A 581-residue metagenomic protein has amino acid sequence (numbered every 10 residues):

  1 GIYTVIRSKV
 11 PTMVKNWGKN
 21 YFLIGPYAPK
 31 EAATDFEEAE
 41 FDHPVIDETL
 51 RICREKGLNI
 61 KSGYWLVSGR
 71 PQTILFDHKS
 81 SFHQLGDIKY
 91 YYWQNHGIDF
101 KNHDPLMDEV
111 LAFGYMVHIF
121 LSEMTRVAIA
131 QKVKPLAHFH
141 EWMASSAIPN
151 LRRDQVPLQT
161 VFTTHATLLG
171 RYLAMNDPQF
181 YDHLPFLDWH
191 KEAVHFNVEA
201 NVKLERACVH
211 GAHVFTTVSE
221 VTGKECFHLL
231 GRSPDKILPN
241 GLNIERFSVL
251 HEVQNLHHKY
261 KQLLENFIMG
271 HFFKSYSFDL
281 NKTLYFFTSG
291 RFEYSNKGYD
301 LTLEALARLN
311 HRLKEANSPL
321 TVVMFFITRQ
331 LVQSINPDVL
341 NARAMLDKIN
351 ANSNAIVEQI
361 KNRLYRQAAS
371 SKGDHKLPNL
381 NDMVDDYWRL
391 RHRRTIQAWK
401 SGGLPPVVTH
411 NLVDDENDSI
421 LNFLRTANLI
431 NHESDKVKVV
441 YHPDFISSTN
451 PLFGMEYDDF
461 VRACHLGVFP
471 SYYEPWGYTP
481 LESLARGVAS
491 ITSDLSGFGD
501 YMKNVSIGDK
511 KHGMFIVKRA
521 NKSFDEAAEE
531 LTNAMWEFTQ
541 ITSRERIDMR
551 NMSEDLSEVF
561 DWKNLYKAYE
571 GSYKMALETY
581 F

Functional and structural regions predicted by a protein language model:
G1-F581: Catalytic cores of nucleotide-sugar-dependent glycosyltransferases that transfer UDP/GDP/TDP-activated
